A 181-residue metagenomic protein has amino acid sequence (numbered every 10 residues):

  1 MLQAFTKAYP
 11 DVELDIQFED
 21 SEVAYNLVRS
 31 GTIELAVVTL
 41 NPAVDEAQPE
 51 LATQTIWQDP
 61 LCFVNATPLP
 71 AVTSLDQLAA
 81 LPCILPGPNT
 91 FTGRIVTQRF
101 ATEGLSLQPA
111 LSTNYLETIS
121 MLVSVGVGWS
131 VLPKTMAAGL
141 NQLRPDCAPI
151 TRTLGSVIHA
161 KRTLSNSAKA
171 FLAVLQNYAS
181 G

Functional and structural regions predicted by a protein language model:
M1-A43, S112-T113: Central regulatory/effector-binding core of bacterial HTH transcription factors
M1-P10, G93-S106: Ligand-binding cleft/hinge of the Venus flytrap
A24-Y25, T118-S120: Short, hydrophobic alpha-helical packing/hinge segments within bilobed ligand-binding/sensory domains
R29-V38, L61, L105, V123-W129: Alpha-to-beta junction loops
T39, L75, L81-E103, L164-A168 (+1 more regions): Secondary-structure junction motif
Q48-I84, N166-A168: Flexible hinge/capping segments at coil-to-helix
E50-C62, S130-K134, G139-G155: Short beta-strand->loop
P70, P145-G181: A late-sequence structural motif
